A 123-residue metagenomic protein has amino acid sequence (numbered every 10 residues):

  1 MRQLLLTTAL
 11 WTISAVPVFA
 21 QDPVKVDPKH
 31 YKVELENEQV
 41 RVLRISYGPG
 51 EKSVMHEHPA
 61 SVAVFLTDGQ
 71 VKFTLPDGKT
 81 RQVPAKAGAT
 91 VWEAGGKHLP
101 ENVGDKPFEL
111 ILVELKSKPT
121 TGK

Functional and structural regions predicted by a protein language model:
M1-L4: Positively charged n-region of N-terminal signal peptides that target proteins for export
V16-A20: Sec/Tat signal peptide C-region and signal peptidase I cleavage site
Q21-D27: Cleaved targeting-peptide boundary
D27-V54, P59-A63, V113: A short glycine-rich, His/Asp/Glu-containing loop-to-beta-strand
L35-Q39, D77-G95: Short acidic-glycine-tyrosine-enriched beta hairpin
G50-S53, A89-E101: Histidine-centered metal-chelating micro-motifs
H58-D77: Glycine- and acidic-residue-biased ligand/ion/polar-headgroup-sensing regions
D68, G95-K118: Ligand-binding loop in jelly-roll beta-barrel domains
